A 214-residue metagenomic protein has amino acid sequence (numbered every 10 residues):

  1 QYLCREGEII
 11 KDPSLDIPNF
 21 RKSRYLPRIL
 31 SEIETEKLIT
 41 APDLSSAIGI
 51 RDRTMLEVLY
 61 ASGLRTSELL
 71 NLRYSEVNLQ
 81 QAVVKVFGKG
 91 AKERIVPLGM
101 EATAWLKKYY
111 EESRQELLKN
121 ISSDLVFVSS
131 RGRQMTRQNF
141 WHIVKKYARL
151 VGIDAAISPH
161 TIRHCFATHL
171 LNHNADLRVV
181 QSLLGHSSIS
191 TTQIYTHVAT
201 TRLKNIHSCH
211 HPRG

Functional and structural regions predicted by a protein language model:
Q1-G214: Conserved catalytic core of the tyrosine transesterase superfamily
